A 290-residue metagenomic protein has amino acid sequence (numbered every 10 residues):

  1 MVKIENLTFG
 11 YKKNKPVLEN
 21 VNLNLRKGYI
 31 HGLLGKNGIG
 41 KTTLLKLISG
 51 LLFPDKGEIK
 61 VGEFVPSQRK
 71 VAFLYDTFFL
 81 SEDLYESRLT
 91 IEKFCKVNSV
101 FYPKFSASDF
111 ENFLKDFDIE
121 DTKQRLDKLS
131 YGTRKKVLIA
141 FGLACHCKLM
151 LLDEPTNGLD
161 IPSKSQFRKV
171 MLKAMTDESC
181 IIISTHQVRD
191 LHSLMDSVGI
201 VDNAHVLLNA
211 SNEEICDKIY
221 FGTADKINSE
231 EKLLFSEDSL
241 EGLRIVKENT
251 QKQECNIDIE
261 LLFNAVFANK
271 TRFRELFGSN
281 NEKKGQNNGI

Functional and structural regions predicted by a protein language model:
V2, V17-L18: Conserved structural motif at the start of ABC-family nucleotide-binding domains
L34-K36: The feature captures the beta-strand-to-loop junction immediately N-terminal to the Walker
S49: Helix-to-loop junction immediately C-terminal to a conserved catalytic motif
G57-F73: Conserved ABC transporter NBD signature motif
F78-V137: ABC-family P-loop ATPase nucleotide-binding domains
M150-E154: Catalytic Walker B motif of ABC-type/P-loop ATPase nucleotide-binding domains
T156-D160: Short loop immediately C-terminal to the Walker-B catalytic DE motif in ABC-type ATPase nucleotide-binding domains
Q166-I182, H186-V246: ABC transporter nucleotide-binding domain
